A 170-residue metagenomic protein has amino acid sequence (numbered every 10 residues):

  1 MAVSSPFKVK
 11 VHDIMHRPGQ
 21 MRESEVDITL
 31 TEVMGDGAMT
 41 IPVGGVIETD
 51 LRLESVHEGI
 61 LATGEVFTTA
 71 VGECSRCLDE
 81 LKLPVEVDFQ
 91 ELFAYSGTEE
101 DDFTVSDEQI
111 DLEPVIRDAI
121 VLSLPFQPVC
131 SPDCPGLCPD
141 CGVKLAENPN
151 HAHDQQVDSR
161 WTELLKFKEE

Functional and structural regions predicted by a protein language model:
M1-M21, V46, K82, E86 (+1 more regions): Charge-rich, low-complexity linker and terminal segments
M1-V71: A positional/architectural concept
D27, E54, Q90-L92, E113: Residues in well-ordered beta-strands of folded domains
L51, I60, C77, V115-A119 (+1 more regions): Bulky hydrophobic/aromatic packing residues
I60-E99: Helix-adjacent hinge/juxtasegments
